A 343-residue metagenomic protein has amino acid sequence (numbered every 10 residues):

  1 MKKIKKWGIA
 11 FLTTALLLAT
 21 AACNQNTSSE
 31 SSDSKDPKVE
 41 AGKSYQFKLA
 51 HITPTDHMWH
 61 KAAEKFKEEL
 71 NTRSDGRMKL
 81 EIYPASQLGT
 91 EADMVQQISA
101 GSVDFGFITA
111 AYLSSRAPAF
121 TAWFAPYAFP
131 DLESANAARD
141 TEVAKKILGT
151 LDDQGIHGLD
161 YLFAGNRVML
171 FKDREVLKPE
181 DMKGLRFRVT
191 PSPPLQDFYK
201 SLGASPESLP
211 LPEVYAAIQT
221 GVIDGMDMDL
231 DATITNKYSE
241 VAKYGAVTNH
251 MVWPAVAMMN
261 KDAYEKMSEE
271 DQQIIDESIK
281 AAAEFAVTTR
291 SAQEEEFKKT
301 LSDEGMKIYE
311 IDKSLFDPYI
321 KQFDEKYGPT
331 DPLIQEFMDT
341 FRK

Functional and structural regions predicted by a protein language model:
K2-F11: Bacterial N-terminal signal peptides that target proteins for export
T13-L16: Cleavable N-terminal export/targeting peptides
L18-A22: C-terminal motif of bacterial Sec signal peptides marking the signal peptidase cleavage site
N24-E133, D152-K343: N-terminal secretory/targeting leader peptides
S134-L148: A gly/proline- and charged-residue-enriched helix-loop-helix capping module
